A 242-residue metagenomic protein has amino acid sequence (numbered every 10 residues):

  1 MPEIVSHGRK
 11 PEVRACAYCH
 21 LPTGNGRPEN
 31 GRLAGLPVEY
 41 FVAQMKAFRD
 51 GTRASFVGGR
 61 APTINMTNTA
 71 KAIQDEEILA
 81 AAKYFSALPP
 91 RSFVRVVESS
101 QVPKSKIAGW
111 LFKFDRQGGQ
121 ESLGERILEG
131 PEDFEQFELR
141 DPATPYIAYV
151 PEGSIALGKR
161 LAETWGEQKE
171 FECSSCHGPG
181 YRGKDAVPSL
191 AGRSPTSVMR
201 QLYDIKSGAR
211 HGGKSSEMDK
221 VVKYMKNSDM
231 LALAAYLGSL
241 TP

Functional and structural regions predicted by a protein language model:
M1-K10, A15-G35: An N-terminus-focused feature that recognizes amino-terminal "leader" regions
M1-R14, R53-T164, Q168-E172, S207-P242: Flexible coil segments in periplasmic/lumen-exposed cytochrome c-class electron-transfer proteins
A17, A34, S174, P188-A191: Cys/His/Pro-rich metal-binding microdomains
Y18-N25, R49-D50, S86-A87, C176-R182 (+2 more regions): Detector for the c-type heme attachment site
P28-R32, Q44, S92-S99, D185-P188: Short, solvent-exposed loop/turn and secondary-structure capping segments
R32-E39, L190-T196: Short cysteine/histidine-rich metal-coordination sites, predominantly Zn2+-binding motifs
E172, G180-V187, R193-R200, K206-A209: Intrinsically disordered, low-complexity segments enriched in Gly and acidic/Ser/Thr residues that form flexible
